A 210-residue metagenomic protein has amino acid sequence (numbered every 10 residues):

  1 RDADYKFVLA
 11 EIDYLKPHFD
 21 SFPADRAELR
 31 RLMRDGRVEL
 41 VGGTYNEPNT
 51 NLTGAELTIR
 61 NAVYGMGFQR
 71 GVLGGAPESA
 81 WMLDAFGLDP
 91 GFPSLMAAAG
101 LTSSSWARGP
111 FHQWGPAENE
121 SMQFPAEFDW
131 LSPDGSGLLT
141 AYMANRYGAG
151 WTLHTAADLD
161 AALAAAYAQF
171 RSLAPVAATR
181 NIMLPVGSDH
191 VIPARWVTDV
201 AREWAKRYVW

Functional and structural regions predicted by a protein language model:
R1-W210: Catalytic-domain carbohydrate-binding cleft regions of carbohydrate-active enzymes
